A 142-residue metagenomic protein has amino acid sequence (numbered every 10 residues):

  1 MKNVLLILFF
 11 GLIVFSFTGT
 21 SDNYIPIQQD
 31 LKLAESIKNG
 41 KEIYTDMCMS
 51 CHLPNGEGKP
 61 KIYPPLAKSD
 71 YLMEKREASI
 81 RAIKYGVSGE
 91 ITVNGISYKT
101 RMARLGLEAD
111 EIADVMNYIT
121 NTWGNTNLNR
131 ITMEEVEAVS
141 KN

Functional and structural regions predicted by a protein language model:
M1-Y24, L31: Bacterial Sec-dependent N-terminal signal peptides
N3, I37, A109-I112: Short alpha-helical patches at coil-to-helix transitions and adjacent helical residues in well-structured domains
T20-I43, A138-V139: Electrostatic cytochrome c docking/interface patches
I25-P26, C48, E57-K59, N94-I96: A short alpha-helix capping/helix-coil boundary motif
L33-K59, M73-Y85: Sequence/structural segment immediately N-terminal to covalent heme-attachment motifs in c-type and related
P60-A67, S88-N142: Axial heme c-ligation environment in periplasmic c-type cytochrome domains
D70: Active-site catalytic pocket residues across diverse enzymes, especially alpha/beta-hydrolases
